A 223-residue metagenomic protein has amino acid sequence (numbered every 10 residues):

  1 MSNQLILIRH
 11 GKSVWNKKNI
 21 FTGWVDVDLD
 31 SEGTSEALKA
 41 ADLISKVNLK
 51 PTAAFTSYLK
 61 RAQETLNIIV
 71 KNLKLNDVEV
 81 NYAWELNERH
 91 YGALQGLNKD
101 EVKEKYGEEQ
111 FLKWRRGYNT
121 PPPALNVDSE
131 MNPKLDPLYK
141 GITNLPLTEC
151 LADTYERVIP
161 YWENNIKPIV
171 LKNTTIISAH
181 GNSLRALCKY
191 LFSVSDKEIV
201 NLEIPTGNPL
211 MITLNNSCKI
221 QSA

Functional and structural regions predicted by a protein language model:
S2-L5, Q63, N72, D77 (+2 more regions): Active-site-adjacent alpha-helix immediately C-terminal to a catalytic or transition-state-stabilizing loop
H10, E85, H180: Active-site glycine-centered loops adjacent to acidic/histidine catalytic or metal-binding residues that shape
S13-V27: Glycine-rich N-terminal loop/short-helix segment of MobA-like nucleotidyltransferase
G23-K39: Short catalytic helix/loop segments, enriched in acidic residues and glycine and frequently bearing histidine
D30, T34, F55, L59 (+2 more regions): Amphipathic, non-transmembrane alpha-helical scaffold segments
A41-E130, K189-T213: Phosphate-coordination/substrate-recognition cap region in phosphate-metabolizing enzymes
P123-C150: Glycine-rich phosphate/pyrophosphate-binding loop and adjacent beta-alpha nucleotide/cofactor-binding cores
